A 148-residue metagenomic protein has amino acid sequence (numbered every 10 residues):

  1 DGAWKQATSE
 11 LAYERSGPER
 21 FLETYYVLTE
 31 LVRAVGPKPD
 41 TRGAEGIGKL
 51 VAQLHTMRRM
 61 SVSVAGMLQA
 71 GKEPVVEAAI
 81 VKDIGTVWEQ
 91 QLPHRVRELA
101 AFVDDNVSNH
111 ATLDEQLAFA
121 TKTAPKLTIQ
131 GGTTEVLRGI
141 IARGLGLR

Functional and structural regions predicted by a protein language model:
D1-M57, L127: Glycine-rich beta->alpha junctions and the first turn(s) of the following alpha-helix
W4-A12, R59-V62, G71-E73, A118-T121: Short acidic (Asp/Glu) and glycine-rich catalytic loops that position anionic groups and cofactors
S9, Y13, A70, H94 (+3 more regions): Short, well-ordered loop/turn and helix-capping segments at boundaries between secondary-structure elements and domains
S16, A124-R148: Structural signal for terminal/edge beta-strands and the immediately following C-terminal loop/tail that closes
T41-A44, H55-A111: C-terminal helix-coil-helix/basic helical segment that borders enzyme active sites and/or dimer interfaces and provides
I47-L50, A78-V81, L117: Hydrophobic packing residues in well-ordered alpha-helices of helical domains and bundles
D105-E115, R143-R148: Long amphipathic alpha-helical coiled-coil segments
A111-P125: Short, hydrophobic/aliphatic alpha-helical segments
